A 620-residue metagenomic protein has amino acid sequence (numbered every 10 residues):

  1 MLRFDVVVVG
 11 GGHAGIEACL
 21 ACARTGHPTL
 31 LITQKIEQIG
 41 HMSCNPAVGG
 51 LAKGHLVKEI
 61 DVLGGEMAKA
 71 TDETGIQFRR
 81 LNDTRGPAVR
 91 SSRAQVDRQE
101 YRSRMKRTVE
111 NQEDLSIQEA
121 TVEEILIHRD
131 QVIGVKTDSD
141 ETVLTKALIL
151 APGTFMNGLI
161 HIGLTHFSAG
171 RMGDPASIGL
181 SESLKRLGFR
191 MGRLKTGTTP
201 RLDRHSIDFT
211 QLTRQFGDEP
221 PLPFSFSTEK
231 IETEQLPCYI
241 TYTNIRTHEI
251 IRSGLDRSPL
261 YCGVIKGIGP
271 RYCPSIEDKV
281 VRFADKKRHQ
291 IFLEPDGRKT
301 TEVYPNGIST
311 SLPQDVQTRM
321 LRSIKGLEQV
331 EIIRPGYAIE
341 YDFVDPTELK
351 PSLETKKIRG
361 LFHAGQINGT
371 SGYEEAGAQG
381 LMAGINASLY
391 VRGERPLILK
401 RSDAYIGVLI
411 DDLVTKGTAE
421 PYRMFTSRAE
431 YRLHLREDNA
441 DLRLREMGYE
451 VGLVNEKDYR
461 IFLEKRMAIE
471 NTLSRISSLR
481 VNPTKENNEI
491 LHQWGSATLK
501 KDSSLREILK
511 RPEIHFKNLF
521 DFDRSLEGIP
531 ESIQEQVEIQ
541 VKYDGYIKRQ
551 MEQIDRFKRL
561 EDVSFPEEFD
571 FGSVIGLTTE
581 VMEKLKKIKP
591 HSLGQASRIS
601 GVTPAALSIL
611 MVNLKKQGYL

Functional and structural regions predicted by a protein language model:
L2-A14: Beta1/beta-strand and adjacent pyrophosphate-binding region of the FAD-binding site in flavoprotein oxidoreductases
L2-F4, D138-A147: Core beta-strand elements of the Rossmann-like FAD/NAD(P) dinucleotide-binding domain in flavoenzyme oxidoreductases
V9, T142-G153: Short hydrophobic core segments
L20-E124, A151-R171, P175, G179-S181 (+2 more regions): Conserved N-terminal/central alpha/beta ligand/cofactor-binding core
E37, E182-T318, T415-N488, H492-L499 (+1 more regions): An anion/pyrophosphate-binding glycine-rich loop and adjacent beta-alpha core in soluble alpha-beta enzymes
L126-T142: Conserved beta-strand-loop-beta-strand element in the redox core of flavoprotein oxidoreductases
Y304-T370, I398-D411, P530-K584, K589: A glycine-rich dinucleotide-binding beta-alpha-beta segment and adjacent secondary-structure elements that constitute
R428, H434, R445-A606, V612-L620: Extended, charge-enriched "interface" segments that sit outside catalytic cores
